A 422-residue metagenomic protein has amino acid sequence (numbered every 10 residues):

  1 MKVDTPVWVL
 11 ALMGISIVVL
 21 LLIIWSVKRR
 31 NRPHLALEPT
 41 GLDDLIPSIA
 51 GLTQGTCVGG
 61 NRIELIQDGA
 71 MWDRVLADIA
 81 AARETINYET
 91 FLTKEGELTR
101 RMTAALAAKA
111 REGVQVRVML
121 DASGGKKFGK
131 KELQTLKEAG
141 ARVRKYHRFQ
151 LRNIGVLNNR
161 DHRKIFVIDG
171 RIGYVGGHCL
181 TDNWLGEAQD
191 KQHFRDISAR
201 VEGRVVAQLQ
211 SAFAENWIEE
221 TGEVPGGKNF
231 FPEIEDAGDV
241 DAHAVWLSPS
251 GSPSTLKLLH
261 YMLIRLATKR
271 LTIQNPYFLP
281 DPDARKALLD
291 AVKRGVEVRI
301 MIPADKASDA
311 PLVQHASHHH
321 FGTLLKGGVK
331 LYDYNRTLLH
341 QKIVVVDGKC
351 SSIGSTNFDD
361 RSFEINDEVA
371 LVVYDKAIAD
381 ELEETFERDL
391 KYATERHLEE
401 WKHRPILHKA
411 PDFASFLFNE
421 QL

Functional and structural regions predicted by a protein language model:
M1-L422: Charged, low-complexity intrinsically disordered terminal segments
